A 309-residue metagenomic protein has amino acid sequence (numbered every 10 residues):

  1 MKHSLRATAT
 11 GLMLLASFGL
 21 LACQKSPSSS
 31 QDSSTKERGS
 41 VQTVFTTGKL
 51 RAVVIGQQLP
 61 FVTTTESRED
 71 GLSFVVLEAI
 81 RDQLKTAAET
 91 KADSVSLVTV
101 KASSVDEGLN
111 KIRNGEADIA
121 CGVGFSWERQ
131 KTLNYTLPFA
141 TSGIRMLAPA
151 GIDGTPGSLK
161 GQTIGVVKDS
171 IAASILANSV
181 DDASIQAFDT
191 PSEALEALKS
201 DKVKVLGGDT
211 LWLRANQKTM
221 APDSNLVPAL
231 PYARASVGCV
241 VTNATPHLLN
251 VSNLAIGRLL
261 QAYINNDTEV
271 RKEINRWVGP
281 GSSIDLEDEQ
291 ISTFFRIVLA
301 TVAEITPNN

Functional and structural regions predicted by a protein language model:
G19-A22: C-terminal motif of bacterial Sec signal peptides marking the signal peptidase cleavage site
S26-S33, S174-D189, S224-L226, I256-N309: Ligand-binding clefts/hinges and TM-proximal coupling segments of bilobed small-molecule sensing domains
D32-T35, V41, G71-L84, I152-D153 (+4 more regions): Extended ligand-binding regions for polar small-molecule ligands
D32-V123, K131: Extracytoplasmic small-molecule ligand-binding "clamshell" domains of the periplasmic binding protein/Venus flytrap
R51, G56-L59, R68-A87, G124-F125 (+2 more regions): Bilobed "Venus flytrap"/periplasmic-binding protein-like clamshell domains and structurally analogous long
I55-Q57, A140-A150, T210-G257, V278-I305: Periplasmic-binding protein-like
E78, T90-S158, S224-N225, A229-Y232 (+1 more regions): Acidic, polar ligand-binding/catalytic clefts
C121-T132, N178, K199-A233: A ligand-binding cleft/hinge motif common to bilobed small-molecule-binding domains
